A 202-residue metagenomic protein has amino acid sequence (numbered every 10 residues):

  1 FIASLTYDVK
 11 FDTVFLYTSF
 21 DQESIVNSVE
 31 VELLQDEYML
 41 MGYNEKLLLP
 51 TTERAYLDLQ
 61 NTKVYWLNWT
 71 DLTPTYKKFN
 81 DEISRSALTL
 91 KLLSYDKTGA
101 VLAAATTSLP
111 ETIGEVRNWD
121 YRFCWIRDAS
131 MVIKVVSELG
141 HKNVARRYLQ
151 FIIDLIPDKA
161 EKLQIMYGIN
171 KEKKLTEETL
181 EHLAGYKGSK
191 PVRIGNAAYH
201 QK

Functional and structural regions predicted by a protein language model:
F1-K202: Acidic, mature catalytic/reactive cores of soluble proteins
